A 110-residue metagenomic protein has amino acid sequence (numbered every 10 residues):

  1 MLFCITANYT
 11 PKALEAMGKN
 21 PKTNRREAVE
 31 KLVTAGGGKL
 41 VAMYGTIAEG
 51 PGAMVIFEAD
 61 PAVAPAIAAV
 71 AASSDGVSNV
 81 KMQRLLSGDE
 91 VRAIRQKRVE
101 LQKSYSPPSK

Functional and structural regions predicted by a protein language model:
M1-T34, K39-V41, T46-G50, A62-P65 (+1 more regions): Short S/T/G/P-rich N-terminal loop/turn motif that feeds into the first structured element of a domain
I5-A7, V55, M82: A structural signal for short, well-ordered beta-strand segments
E49-G52, V77: Short connector loops at helix/strand junctions that flank enzyme active sites, especially segments positioning acidic
G52-E58: Short cationic amphipathic helices and targeting signals
E58-D89: An amphipathic, aromatic/His-enriched active-site/gating alpha helix that lines ligand/cofactor pockets
